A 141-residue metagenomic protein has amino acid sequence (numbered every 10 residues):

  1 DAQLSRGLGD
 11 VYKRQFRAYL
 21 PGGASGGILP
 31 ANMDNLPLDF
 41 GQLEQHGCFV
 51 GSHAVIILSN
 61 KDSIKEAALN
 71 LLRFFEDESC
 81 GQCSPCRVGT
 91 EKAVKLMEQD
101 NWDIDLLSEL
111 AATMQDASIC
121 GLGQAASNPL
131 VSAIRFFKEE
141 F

Functional and structural regions predicted by a protein language model:
D1, S5-Y12: Short, small-residue-biased leader/transition segments that mark boundaries at the very start of proteins
D10-F141: Redox cofactor-anchoring modules in respiratory/redox and cofactor-processing assemblies
